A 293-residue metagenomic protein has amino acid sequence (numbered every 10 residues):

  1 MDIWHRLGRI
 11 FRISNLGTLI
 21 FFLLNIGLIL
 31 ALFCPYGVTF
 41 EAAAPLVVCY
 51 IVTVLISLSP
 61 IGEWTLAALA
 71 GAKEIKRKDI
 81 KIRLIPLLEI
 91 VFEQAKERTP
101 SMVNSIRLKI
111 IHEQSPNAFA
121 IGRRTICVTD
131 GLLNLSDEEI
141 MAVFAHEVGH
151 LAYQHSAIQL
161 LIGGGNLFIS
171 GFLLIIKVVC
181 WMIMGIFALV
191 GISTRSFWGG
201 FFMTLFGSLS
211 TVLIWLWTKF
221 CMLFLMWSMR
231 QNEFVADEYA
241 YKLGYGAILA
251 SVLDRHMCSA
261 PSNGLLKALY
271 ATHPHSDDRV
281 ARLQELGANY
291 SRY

Functional and structural regions predicted by a protein language model:
M1-L16, E139-L167, N232: Membrane-interface, cytosolic juxtamembrane amphipathic helix immediately N-terminal to a transmembrane helix, enriched
M1-L55: N-terminal low-structure segments adjacent to metalloprotease catalytic domains across cellular compartments
D2-I3, N15, C180-S251: Metalloprotease/metallohydrolase-associated module, dominated by Zn2+-dependent proteases
N25-F40, S170-R195: Juxtamembrane "helix exit" motif at the C-terminal ends of alpha-helical transmembrane segments in multi-pass membrane
A44-A70, L213-L225: Transmembrane alpha-helices and immediately adjacent membrane-cytoplasm interface residues in multi-pass integral
S57-V148, A152-S156: Peri-catalytic and regulatory segments of divalent metal-dependent proteins
R98-G122, C221-Q231, V235, A240-Y293: Active-site-proximal gating segments in proteases and membrane effectors
H155-G185, A250-S259: Post-HEXXH active-site segment of zinc metalloproteases
